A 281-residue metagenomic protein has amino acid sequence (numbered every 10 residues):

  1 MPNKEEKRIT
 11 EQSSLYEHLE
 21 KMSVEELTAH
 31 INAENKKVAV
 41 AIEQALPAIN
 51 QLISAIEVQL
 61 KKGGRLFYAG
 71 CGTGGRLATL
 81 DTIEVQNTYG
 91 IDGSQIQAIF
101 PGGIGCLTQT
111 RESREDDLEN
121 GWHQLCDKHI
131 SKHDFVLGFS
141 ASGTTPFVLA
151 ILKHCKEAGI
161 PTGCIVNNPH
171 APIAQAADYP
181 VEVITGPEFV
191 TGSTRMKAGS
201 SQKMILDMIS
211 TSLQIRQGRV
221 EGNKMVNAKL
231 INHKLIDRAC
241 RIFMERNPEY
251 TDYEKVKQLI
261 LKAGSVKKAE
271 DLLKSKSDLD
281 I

Functional and structural regions predicted by a protein language model:
M1-A41: Cofactor-/ligand-binding subdomain signature composed of acidic, glycine-rich, tryptophan-containing flexible loops
H30-K37, A98-T108, E221, M244: Gly-rich Lys/Arg/Thr-decorated short loops/hinges at beta-loop-alpha junctions or inter-strand turns that position
E34-Q44, T110, V136-G138: Short, basic, glycine/proline-bearing loop/turn elements
Q44-Q59: A short, well-structured juxtamembrane/interface segment
L66-M204, S210-Q217: Glycine-rich phosphate-binding loops that contact phosphosugars or nucleotide phosphates
T211-N247: Internal, active-site/partner-interface "lid" segment
N232-I281: C-terminal alpha-helical interaction appendages
